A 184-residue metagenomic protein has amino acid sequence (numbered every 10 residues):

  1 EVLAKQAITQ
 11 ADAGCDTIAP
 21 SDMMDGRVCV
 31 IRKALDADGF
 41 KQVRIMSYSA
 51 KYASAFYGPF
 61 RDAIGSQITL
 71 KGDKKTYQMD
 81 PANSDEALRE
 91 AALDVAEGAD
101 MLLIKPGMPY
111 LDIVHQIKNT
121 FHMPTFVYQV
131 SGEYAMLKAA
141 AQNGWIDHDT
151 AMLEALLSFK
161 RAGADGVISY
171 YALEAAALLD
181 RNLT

Functional and structural regions predicted by a protein language model:
E1-T184: Alpha/beta enzyme core
